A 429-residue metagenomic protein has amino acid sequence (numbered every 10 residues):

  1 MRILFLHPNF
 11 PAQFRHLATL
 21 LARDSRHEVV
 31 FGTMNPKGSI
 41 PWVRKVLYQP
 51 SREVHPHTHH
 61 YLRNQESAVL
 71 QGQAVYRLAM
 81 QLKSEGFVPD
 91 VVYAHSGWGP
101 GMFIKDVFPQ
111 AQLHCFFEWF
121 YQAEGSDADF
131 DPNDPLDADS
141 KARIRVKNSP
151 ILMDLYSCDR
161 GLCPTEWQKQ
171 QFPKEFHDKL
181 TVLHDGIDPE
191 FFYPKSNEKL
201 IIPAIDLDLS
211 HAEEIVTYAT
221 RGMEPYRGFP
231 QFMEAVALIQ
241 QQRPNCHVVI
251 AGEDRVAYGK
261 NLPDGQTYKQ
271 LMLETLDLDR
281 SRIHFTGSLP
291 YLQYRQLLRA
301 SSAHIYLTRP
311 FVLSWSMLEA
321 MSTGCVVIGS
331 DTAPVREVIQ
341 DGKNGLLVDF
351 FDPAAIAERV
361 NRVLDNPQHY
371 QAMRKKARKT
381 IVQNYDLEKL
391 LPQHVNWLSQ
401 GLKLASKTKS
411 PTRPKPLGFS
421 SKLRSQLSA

Functional and structural regions predicted by a protein language model:
M1-V46, E388, F419, L423-A429: N-terminal subdomain of nucleotide-sugar transferases
R52-L62, Q110-P150, E190-K195, K199 (+2 more regions): Acceptor-binding helix/loop patch of EC 2.4 sugar-transfer enzymes, predominantly nucleotide-sugar-dependent
W167, G186: Carbohydrate-associated surface elements
P203-R227, M233-Q240, V249: Conserved donor-binding/catalytic core segment of Leloir-type glycosyltransferases
G252-V256, N261-S288, L292: Nucleotide-activated donor-binding/catalytic signature segment of Leloir-type glycosyltransferases, i.e., the conserved
R309: Aromatic "clamp/platform" in nucleotide-sugar-dependent glycosyltransferases that forms part of the donor/acceptor
V326-G329: Short hydrophobic beta-strand element within catalytic cores of glycosyltransferases and related nucleotide-activated
D341-G342, L346-P353, R362-P367: Conserved acidic donor-binding segment of nucleotide-sugar-dependent glycosyltransferases
